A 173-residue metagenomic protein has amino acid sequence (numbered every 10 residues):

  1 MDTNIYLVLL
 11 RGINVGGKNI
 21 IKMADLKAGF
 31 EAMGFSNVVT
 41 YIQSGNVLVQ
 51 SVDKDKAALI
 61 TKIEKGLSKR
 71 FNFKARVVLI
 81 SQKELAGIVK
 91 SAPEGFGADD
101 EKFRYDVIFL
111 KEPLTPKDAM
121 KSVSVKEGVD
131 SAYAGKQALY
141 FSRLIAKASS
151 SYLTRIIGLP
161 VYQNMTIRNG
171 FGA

Functional and structural regions predicted by a protein language model:
D2-S44, L48-A173: Surface-exposed, charge/polar-rich loops and edge strands
